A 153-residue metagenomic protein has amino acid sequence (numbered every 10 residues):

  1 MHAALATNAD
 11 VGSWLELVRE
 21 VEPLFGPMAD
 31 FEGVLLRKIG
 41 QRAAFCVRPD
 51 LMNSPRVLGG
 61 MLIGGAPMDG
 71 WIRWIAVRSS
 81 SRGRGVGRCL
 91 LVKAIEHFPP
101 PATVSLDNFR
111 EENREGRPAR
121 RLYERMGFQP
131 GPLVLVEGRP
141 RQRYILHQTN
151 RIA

Functional and structural regions predicted by a protein language model:
M1-A9, Q148-A153: Conserved N-terminal entry element of GNAT/NAT acetyltransferase domains
L5-W74, R78-S80, R88-K93, H97 (+1 more regions): Acetyl-CoA-dependent GNAT
Q41-A44, R139-I145: Short hydrophobic/aromatic beta-strand or adjacent loop that forms the aromatic wall/cage of a ligand/substrate-binding
D50-R56, R114-E115, R151-A153: Short, solvent-exposed loop/turn segments that connect beta-strands within catalytic domains and beta-strand-rich
I75-R82, N108-E112: A short, internal acetyl-CoA/4′-phosphopantetheine-binding micro-motif in the GNAT/acyltransferase core
R84, L91, R114-A119, L135-Q142: Short glycine/proline-centered loop/turn elements that form peptide/ligand docking sites
R88, E111-P132: Conserved active-site alpha-helix within GNAT-family acetyltransferase domains
F98-E112: Conserved GNAT acetyl-CoA-binding A-motif
